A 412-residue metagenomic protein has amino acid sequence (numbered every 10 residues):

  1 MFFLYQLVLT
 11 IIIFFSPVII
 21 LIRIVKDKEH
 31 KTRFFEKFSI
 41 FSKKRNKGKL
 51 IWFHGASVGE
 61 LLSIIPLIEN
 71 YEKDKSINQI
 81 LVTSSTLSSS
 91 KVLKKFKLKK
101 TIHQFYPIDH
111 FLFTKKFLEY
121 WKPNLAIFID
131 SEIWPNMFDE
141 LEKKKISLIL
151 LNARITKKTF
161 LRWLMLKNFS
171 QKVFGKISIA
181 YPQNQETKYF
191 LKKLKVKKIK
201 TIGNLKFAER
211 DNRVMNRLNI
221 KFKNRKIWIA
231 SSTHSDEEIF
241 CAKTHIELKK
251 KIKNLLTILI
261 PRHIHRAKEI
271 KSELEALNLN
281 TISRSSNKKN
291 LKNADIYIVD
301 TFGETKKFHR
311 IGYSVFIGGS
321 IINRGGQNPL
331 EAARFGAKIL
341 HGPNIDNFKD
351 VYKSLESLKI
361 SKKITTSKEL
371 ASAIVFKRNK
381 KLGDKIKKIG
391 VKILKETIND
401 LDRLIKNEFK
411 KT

Functional and structural regions predicted by a protein language model:
P17-V214, T233-D236, L248-K253, R262-H263 (+1 more regions): Active-site and donor-binding regions of nucleotide-sugar-utilizing enzymes
F34-F35, K206-N224, W228-S231, N280-N293: Long, charged amphipathic helices and adjacent flexible linkers at domain junctions
L93, K97-F105, K271-V299: Nucleotide-activated donor-binding/catalytic signature segment of Leloir-type glycosyltransferases, i.e., the conserved
F113-Y120, K289-D295, G303-Y313, R334: Short acidic alpha-helix that forms the nucleotide-activated donor recognition element in Leloir-type transferases
I146-L148, T281, I339: Hydrophobic beta-strand scaffold residues
I177, K193, T305, R310-K387: Catalytic binding pocket for nucleotide-activated donors in carbohydrate/polymer assembly enzymes
P261, R266, I345-K349: Small-residue-rich helix-loop
G390-T412: C-terminal alpha-helical cap of glycosyltransferases
